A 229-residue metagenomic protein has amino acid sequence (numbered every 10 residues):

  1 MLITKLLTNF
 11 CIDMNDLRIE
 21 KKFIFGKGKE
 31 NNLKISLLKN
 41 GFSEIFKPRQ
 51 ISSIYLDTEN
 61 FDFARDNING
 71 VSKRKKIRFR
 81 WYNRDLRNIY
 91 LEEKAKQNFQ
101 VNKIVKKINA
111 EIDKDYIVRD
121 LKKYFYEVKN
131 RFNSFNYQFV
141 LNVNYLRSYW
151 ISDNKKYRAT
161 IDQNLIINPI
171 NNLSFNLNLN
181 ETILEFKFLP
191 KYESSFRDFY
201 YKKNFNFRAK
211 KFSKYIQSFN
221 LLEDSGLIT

Functional and structural regions predicted by a protein language model:
L2-T229: Phosphate-end processing signature that detects enzymes handling 5′-triphosphorylated RNA and polyphosphate
